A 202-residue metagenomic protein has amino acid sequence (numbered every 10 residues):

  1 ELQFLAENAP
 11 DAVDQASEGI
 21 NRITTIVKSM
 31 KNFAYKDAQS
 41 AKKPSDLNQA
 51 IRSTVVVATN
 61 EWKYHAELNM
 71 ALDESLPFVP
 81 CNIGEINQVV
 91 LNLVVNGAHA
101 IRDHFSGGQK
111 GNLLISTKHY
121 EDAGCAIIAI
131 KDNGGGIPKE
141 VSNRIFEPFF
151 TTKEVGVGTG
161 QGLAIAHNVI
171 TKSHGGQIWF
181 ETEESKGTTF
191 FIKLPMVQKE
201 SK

Functional and structural regions predicted by a protein language model:
Q3-K202: Core catalytic ATP-binding domain of two-component histidine kinases
